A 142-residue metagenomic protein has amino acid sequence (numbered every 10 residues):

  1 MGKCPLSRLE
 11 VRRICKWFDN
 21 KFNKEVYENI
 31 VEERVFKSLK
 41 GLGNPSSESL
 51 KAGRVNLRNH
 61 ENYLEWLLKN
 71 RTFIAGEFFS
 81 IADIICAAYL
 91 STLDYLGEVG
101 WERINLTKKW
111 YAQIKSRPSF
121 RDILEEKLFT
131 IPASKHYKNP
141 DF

Functional and structural regions predicted by a protein language model:
M1-K51, D141: GST-like domain detector, emphasizing the conserved glutathione-binding G-site in the N-terminal thioredoxin-like
V11, L64, D83, I114-R117: Residue-level signal for nonpolar/aromatic packing positions in well-ordered secondary structure
F22-V26, L64, R71: Short, structured loop/turn "capping" segments at alpha-beta junctions
V26, I74-R103, I114: GST superfamily/GST-like fold recognition
L50-L67: Amphipathic alpha-helical packing segments from all-alpha helical-bundle domains
A52-N56, R103-S116: Extended, well-ordered alpha-helical scaffold segments
W66-E77, S119-I123: Surface-exposed helix-capping loop/turn segments at secondary-structure junctions
K127-F142: Acidic/histidine-enriched, glycine/proline-rich intrinsically disordered or flexible terminal extensions
